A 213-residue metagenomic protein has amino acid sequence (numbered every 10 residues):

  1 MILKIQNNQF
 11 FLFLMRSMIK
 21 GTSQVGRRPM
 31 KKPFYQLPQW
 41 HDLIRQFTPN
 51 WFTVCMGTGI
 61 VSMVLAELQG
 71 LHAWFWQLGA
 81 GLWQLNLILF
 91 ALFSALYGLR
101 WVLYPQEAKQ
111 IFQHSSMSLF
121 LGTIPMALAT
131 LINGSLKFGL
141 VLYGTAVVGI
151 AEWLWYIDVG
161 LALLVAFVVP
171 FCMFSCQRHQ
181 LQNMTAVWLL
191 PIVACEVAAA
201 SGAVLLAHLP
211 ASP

Functional and structural regions predicted by a protein language model:
M1-S17, T22: N-terminal amphipathic/hydrophobic targeting modules at extreme N-termini, encompassing cleavable Sec/SRP-type signal
P33-E67, G79, W83, P105-N133 (+2 more regions): Juxtamembrane helix-loop boundaries in multi-pass membrane proteins
L65-L78, K137-I150, G202-P213: Helix-coil boundary and interhelical linker segments in multi-pass alpha-helical membrane proteins
F75-L89: Extracellular loop-to-transmembrane helix junctions
L85-V102, L161-P170: Central hydrophobic cores of alpha-helical transmembrane segments in multi-pass inner-membrane proteins across all
L99-Q113, N133-A146, A207: Helix-loop junctions on the outward
N133-F174: A generic, well-ordered mixed alpha/beta core segment in the N-terminal half of proteins
